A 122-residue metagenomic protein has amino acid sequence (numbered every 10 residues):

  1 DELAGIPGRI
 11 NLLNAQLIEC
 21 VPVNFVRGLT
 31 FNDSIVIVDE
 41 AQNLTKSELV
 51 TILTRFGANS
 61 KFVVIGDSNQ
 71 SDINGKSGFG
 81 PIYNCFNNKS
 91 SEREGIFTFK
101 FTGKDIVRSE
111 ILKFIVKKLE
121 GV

Functional and structural regions predicted by a protein language model:
D1-V38, Q42-V122: Conserved helicase motor core of SF1/SF2 NTP-dependent helicases
